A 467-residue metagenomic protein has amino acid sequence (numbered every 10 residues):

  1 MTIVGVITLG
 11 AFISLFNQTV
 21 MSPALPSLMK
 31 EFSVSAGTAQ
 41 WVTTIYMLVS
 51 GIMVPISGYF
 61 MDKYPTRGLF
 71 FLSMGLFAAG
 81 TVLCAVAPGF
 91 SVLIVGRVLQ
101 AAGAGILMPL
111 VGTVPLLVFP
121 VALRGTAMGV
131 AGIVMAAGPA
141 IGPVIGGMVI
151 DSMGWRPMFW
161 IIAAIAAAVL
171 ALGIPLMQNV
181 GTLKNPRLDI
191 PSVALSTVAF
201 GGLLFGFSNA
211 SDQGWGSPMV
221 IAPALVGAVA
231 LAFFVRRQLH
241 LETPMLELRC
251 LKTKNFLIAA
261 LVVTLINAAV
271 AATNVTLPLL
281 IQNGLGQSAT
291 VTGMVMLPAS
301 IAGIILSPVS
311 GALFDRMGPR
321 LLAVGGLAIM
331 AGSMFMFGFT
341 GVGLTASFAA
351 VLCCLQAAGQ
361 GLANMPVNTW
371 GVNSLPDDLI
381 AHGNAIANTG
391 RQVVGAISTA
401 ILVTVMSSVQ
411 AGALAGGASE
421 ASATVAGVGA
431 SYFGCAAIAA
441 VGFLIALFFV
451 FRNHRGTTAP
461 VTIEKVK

Functional and structural regions predicted by a protein language model:
T2-F16, M21-L25, F32-I45, V49 (+14 more regions): 12-transmembrane solute porter fold
L25-L28, G142: Heptad-repeat coiled-coil core detector
M47, V54-P191: Helix-loop-helix hairpins in multi-pass membrane proteins, especially solute transporters
V82-L83, M148, A171, G201 (+3 more regions): Alpha-helical transmembrane segments of multipass membrane proteins
P157, N179-T182, T197-V220, V235-L239: Phenylalanine-glycine-rich, low-complexity intrinsically disordered regions, typified by the FG/GLFG repeat domains
G173-L176, G206, G412-G416: Transmembrane alpha-helical segments of integral membrane proteins
T182-R187, T243-R249, G417, H454-E464: Short, Lys/Arg-enriched, Gly/Pro-containing loop segments at transmembrane-helix junctions of multi-pass membrane
Q238, I463-K467: Long, low-complexity inter-transmembrane loops of multi-pass membrane transporters
